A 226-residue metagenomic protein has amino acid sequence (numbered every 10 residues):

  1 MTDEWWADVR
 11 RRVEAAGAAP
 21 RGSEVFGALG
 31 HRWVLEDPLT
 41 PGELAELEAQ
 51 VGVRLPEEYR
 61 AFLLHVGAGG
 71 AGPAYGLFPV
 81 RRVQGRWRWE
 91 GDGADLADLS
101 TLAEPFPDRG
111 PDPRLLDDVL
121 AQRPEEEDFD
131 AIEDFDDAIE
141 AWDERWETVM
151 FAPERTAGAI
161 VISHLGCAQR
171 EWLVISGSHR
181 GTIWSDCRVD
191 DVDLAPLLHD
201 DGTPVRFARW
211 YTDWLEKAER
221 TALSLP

Functional and structural regions predicted by a protein language model:
M1-E154, G158-V161: A surface-exposed partner-binding patch
A18-G22, A168, R220: Intrinsically disordered or highly flexible coil/loop and linker segments, enriched in small and charged/polar residues
G69-P73, L77, S178-R180, V189-D191 (+2 more regions): Generic alpha-helical propensity signal that fires on short helical segments and nearby coil/disordered stretches
E154-G158, L165-Q169, S178-H179: Short, well-ordered loop/turn elements at secondary-structure boundaries
S163-G166, C187: Residues at the C-termini of beta-strands that transition into short coil/loop
R170-P204: Segments surrounding the PLD/"HKD" phosphodiesterase catalytic module and close analogs
D190-P226: Long, compositionally biased interface segments
